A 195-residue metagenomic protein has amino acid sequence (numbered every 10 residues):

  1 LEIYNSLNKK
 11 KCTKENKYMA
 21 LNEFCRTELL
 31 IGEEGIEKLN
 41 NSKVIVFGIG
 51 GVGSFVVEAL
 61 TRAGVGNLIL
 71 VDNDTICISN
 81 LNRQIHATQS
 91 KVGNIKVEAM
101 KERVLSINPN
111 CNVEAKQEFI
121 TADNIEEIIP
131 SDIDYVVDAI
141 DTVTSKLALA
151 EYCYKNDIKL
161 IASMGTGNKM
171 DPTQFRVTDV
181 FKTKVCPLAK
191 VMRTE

Functional and structural regions predicted by a protein language model:
L7, N16-I45: N-terminal charged helix/coil linker that caps or initiates catalytic domains
F47-G48, V71: Conserved N-terminal Rossmann-fold NAD(P)-binding element of oxidoreductases
V52: Hydrophobic/small residue at the entry helix of a nucleotide-binding pocket
R62-N67: Conserved S-adenosyl-L-methionine
D72-N108: Glycine-rich phosphate-binding loop and adjoining beta1-alpha1-beta2 segment of Rossmann-like nucleotide-binding folds
D123-S131: Short amphipathic alpha-helix with an adjacent loop that forms part of the alpha/beta core around
Y135-E195: E1/E1-like adenylate-forming module used to activate ubiquitin-like modifiers and sulfur-carrier proteins
